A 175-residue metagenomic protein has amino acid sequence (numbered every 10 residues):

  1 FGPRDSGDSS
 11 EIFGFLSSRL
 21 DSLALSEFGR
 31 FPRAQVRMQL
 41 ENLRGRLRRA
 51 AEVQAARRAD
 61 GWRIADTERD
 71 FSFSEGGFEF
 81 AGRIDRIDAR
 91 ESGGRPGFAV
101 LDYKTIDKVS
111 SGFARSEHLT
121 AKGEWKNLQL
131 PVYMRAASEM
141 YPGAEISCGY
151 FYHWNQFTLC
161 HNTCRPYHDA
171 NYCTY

Functional and structural regions predicted by a protein language model:
F1-Y175: Structural signature of nuclease core domains in nucleic-acid processing machines
